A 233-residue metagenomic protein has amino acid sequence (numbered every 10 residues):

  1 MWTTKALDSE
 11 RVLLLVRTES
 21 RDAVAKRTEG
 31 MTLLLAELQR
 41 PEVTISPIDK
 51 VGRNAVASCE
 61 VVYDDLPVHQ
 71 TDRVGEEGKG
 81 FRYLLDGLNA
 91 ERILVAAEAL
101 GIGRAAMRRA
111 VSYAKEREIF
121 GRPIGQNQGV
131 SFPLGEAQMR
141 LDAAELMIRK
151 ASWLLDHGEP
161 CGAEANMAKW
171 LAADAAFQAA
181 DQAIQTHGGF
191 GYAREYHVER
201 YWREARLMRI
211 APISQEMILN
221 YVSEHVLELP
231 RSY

Functional and structural regions predicted by a protein language model:
M1-L7, E19, V68, R73 (+1 more regions): Active-site beta-strand/loop segments that form the cofactor-binding cradle of oxidoreductase flavoproteins
M1-T44: A short core secondary-structure module
A6, K26, K50-A55, L88 (+1 more regions): Short alpha-helix boundary/capping segments
L14-R17, L35-E37, V62-D64, G75 (+1 more regions): Short beta-strand-to-turn element immediately C-terminal to the catalytic PLP-Schiff-base lysine in fold type I
L38-P67: Flexible, small-/acidic-enriched active-site or ligand-binding loops
V43-P47, D72-V74, R194: Short, ligand-facing micro-motifs at secondary-structure edges
E60-V62, G78-K79, L85-Y233: Alpha-helical interface subdomain recognition
D64-R82: Long, acidic (Asp/Glu-rich), low-complexity accessory segments flanking structured domains
